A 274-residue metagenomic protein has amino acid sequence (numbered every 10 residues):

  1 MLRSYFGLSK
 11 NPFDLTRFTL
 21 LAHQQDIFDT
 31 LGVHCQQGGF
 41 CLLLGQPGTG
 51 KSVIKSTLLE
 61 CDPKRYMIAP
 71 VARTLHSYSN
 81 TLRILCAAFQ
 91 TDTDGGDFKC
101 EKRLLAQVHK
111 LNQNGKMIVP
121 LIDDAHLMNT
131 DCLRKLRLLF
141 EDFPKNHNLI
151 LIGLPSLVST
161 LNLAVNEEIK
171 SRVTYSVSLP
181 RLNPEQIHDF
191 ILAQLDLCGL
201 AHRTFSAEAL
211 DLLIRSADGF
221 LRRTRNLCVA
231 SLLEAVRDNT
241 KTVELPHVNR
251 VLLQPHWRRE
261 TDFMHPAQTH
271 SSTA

Functional and structural regions predicted by a protein language model:
L2-G7, D29, S56, E60 (+5 more regions): C-terminal alpha-helical "lid" subdomain
G7-F13, M67, H76-G95: Conserved NTP-binding/hydrolysis module of P-loop NTPases
P12, V108-C132, L136: Conserved P-loop NTPase "ATPase switch" module shared by AAA+ and STAND
H23-H34: Pre-Walker A adenine-sensing motif
Q36-T57: Walker A/P-loop nucleotide-binding motif
F40-P47, K99, M128-N129, D142-E167: Sensor-1/coupling segment of RecA-like P-loop NTPase cores
V71-T74, L161-L163, T174-I187: Conserved AAA+ ATPase "SRH/arginine-finger" region at the nucleotide-binding site
A87-F89, P155, A164, L182-A201: Conserved AAA+ ATPase "sensor/coupling" helix adjacent to the nucleotide-binding pocket
